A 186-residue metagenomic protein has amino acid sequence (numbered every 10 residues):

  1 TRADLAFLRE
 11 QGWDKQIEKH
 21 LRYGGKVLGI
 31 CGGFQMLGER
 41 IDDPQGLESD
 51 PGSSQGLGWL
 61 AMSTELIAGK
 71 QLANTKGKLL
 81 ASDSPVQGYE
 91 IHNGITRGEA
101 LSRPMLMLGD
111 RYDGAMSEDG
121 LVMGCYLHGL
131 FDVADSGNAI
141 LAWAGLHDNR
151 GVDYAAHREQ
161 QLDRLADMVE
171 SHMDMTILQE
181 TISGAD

Functional and structural regions predicted by a protein language model:
T1-Q87: Cysteine-nucleophile active-site neighborhood
K15-R22, M62-D186: Amide-donor transfer/coupling interface in amidating biosynthetic enzymes
